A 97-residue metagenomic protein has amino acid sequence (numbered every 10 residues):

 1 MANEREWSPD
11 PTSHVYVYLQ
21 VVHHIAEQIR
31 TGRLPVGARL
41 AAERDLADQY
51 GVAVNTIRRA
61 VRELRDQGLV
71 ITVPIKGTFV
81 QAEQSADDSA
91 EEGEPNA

Functional and structural regions predicted by a protein language model:
M1-V52, R59-R62, L69-I71, A82-A97: Extreme N-terminal segment that seeds HTH/winged-HTH DNA-binding domains in transcriptional regulators
P74: A cytosolic small-molecule/anion-sensing beta-strand core signal
G77-T78: Acidic, glycine-anchored pre-beta loop/turn
